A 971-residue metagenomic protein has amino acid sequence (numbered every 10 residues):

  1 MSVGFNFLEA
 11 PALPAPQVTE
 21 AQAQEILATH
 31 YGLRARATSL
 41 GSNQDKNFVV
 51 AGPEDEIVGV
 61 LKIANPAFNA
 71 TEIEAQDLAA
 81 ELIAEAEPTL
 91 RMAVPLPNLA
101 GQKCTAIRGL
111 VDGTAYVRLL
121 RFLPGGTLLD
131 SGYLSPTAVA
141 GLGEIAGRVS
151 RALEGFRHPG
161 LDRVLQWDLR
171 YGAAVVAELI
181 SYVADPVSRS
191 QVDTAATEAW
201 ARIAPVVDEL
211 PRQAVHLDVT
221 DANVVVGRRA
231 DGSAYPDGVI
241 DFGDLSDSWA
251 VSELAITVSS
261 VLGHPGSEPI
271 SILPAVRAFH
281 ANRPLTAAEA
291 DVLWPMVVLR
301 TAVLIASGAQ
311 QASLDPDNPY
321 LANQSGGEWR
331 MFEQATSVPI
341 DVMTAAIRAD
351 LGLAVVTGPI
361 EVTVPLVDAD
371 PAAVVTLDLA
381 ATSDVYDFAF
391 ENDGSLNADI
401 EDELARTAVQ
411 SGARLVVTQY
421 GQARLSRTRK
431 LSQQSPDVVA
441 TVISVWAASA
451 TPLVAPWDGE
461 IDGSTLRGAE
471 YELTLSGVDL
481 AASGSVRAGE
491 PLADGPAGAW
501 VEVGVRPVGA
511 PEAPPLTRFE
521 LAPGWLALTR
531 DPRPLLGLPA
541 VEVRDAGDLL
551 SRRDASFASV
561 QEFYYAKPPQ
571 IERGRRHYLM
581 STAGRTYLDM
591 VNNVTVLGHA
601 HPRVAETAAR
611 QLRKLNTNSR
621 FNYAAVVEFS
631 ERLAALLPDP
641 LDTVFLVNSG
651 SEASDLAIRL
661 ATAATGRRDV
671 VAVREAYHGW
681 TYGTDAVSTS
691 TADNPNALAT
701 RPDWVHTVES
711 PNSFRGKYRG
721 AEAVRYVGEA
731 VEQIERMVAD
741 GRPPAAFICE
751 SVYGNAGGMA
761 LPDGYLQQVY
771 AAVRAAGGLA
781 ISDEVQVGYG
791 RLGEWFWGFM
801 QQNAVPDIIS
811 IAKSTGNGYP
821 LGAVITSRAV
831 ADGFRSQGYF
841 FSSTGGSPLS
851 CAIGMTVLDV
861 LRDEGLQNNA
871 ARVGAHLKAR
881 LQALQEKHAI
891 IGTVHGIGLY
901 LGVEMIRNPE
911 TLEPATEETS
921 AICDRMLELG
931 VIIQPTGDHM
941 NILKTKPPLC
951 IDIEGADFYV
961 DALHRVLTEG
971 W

Functional and structural regions predicted by a protein language model:
L8, S181-Y182, L304-G358: ATP/Mg2+ or Mg2+-diphosphate-binding catalytic cores that bind nucleotide phosphates or diphosphates via glycine-rich
V18-L27, G155-H158, A174-L217, G227-D231 (+1 more regions): An alpha-helical support segment within catalytic cores of ATP-dependent transferases
N43-E56, V60-L61, P95, W200-S252: Active-site acidic catalytic loop and adjacent metal/ATP-binding pocket of ATP-dependent phosphoryl transfer enzymes
P53-R157: ATP-binding pocket architecture of kinase catalytic cores
L99, D130-V187, L210-R212, R668-A686 (+1 more regions): A cross-family kinase active-site recognition segment
A250-P284, V298-P316: Active-site activation/catalytic loop segments of kinase-like enzymes and analogous catalytic loops in related
G352-V442, P515-D548: Polar/charged, compositionally biased leader and regulatory segments
A540-W971: Conserved N-terminal phosphate-binding loop of PLP-dependent enzymes in the Aspartate aminotransferase
